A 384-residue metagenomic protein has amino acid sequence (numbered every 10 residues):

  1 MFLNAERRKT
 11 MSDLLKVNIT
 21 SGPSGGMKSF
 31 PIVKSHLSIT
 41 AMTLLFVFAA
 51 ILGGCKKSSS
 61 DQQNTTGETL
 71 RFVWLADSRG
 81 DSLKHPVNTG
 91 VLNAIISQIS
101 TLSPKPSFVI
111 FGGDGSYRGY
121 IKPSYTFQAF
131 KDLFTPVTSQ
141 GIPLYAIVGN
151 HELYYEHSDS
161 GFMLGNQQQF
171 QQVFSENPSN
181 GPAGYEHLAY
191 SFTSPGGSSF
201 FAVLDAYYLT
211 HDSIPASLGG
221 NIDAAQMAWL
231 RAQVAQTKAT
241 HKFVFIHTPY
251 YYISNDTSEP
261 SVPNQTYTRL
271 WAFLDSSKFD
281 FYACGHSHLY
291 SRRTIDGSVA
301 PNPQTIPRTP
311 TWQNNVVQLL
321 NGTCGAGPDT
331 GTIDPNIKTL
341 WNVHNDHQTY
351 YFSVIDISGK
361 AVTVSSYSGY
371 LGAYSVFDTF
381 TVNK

Functional and structural regions predicted by a protein language model:
M1-S35: N-terminal secretory signal peptides that target proteins for export/translocation
I51-G54: C-terminal motif of bacterial Sec signal peptides marking the signal peptidase cleavage site
K56-S124: N-terminal active-site segment of His-dependent metallophosphoesterases
L70, G80-P86, Y154, T210-S213 (+4 more regions): Short, solvent-exposed loop/turn elements at domain surfaces
D77, G113-D114, G149-N150, L204 (+2 more regions): Active-site glycine-centered loops adjacent to acidic/histidine catalytic or metal-binding residues that shape
Y120-K238, T257, S261, R269-L270 (+3 more regions): Extended active-site neighborhood of metal-dependent phosphoesterases/phosphodiesterases
T237-N255: Short acidic, glycine-rich surface-loop motifs adjacent to enzyme active sites
F245-Y250, Y282-Y290: Histidine-centered catalytic micro-motifs
